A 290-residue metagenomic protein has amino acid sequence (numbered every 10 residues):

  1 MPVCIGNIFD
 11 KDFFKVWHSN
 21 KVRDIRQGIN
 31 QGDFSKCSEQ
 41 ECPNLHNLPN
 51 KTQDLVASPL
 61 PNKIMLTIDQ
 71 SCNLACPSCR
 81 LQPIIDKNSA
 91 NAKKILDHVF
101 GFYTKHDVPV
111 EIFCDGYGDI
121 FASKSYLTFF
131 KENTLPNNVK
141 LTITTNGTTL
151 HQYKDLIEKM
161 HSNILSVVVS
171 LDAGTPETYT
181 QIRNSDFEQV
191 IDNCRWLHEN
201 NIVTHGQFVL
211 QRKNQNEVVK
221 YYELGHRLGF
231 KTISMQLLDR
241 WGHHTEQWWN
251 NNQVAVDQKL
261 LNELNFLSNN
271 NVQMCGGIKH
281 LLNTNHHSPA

Functional and structural regions predicted by a protein language model:
M1-K11, T67, N88-K94, H161-S166 (+1 more regions): Radical SAM enzyme [4Fe-4S]-AdoMet core and its adjacent flexible, acidic and glycine-rich loops/tails across
P2-N44: Membrane-interface junctions of multi-pass transporters
I5, Q27, N44-S166, E177-E188 (+5 more regions): Conserved alpha-helical substructure of the radical SAM core
K21, I64, E217: Conserved acidic
V22-R23, F34-S35, P109, V139 (+3 more regions): A general structural signal for well-ordered secondary-structure junctions
D24-R26, Y153, G206, G276: Short, hydrophobic secondary-structure boundary micro-motifs
G32, C37, T67, S71-L74 (+1 more regions): Disulfide-bonded cysteine motifs in exported proteins
